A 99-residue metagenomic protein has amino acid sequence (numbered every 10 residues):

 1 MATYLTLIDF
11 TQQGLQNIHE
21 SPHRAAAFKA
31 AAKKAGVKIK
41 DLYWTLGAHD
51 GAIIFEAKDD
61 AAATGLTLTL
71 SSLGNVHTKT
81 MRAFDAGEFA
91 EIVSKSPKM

Functional and structural regions predicted by a protein language model:
M1-M99: A compositional/biophysical signature of low hydrophobicity enriched in polar/charged and small residues
